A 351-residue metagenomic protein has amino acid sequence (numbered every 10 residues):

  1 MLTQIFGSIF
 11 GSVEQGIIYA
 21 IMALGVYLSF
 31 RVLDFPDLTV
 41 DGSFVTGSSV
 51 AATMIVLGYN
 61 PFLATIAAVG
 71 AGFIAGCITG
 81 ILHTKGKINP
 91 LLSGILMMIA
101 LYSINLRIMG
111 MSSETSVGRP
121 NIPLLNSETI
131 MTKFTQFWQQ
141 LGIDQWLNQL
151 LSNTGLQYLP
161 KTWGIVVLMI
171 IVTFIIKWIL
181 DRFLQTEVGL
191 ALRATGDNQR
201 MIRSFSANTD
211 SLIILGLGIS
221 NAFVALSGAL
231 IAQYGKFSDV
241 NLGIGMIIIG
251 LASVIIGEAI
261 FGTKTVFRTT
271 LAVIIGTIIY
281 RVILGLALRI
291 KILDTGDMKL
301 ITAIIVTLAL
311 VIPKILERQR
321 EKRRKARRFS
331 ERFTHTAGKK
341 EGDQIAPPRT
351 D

Functional and structural regions predicted by a protein language model:
M1-M22, V50, G58-L63, Q145-W146 (+2 more regions): Membrane-interfacial amphipathic/re-entrant helices at transmembrane-helix boundaries
Q15, P90-L92, R119-P120, L125 (+4 more regions): Loop-to-transmembrane alpha-helix initiation sites
L28, T53, C77, I81-G86 (+8 more regions): Membrane-interface helix caps of multi-pass small-molecule transporters
Y59-I99, I104, I275-G276, Y280: Alpha-helical transmembrane segments within multi-pass membrane transporters and channels
A75, K161-L242, I247: Helix-loop-helix "hairpin" substructures at the membrane interface of multi-pass membrane proteins
L101-Q185, D297-M298: Transmembrane helix-bundle core of multi-pass membrane transporters and related energy-transducing complexes
L124, W178, D197-S204, N208-S211 (+2 more regions): Cytosolic-side transmembrane-helix boundaries in multi-pass membrane proteins
N221-L300: Transmembrane alpha-helical segments in multi-pass inner-membrane proteins
